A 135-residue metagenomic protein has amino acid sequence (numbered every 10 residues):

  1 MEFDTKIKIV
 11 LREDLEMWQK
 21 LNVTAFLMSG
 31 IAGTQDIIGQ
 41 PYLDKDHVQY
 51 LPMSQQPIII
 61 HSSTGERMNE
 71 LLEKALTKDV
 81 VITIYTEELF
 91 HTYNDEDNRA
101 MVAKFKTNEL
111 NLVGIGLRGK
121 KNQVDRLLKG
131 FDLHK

Functional and structural regions predicted by a protein language model:
M1-K135: Positively charged, small/polar-rich N-terminal and surface patches that mediate targeting and assembly and bind
